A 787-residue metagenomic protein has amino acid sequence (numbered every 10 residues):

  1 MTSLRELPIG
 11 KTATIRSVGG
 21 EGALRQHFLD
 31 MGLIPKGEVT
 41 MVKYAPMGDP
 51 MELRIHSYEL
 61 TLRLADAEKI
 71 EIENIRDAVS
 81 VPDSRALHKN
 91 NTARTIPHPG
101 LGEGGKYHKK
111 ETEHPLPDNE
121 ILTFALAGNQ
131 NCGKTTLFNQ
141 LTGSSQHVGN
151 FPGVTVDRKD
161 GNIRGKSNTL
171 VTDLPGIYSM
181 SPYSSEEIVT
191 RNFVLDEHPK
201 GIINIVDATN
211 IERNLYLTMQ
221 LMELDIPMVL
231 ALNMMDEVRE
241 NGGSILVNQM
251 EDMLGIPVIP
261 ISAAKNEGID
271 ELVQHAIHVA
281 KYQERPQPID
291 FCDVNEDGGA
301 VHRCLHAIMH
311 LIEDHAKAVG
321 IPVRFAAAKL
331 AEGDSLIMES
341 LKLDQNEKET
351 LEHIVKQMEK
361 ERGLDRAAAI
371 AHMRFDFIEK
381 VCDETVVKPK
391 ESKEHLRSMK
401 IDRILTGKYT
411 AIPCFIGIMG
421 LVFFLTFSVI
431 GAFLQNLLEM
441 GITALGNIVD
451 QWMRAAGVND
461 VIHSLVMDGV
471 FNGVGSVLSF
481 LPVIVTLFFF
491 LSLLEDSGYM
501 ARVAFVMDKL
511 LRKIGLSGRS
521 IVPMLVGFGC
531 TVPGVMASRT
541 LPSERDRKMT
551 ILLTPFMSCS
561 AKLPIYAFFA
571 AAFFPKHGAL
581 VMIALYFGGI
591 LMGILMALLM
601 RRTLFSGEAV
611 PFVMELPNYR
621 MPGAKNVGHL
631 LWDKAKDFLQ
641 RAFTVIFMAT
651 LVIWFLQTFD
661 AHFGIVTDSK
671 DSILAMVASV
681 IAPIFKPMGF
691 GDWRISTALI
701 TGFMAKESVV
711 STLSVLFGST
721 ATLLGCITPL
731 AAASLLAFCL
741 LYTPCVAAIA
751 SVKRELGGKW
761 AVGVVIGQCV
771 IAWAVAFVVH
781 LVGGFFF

Functional and structural regions predicted by a protein language model:
P97-S179: Conserved G1/Walker A P-loop phosphate-binding module
K166, R191-V258, I565: Conserved C-terminal guanine-recognition region of P-loop GTPase G domains, centered on the G4
V238-D293: Canonical P-loop GTPase G-domain recognition
G255, Y282, P288-V458, I665-L674: Extended helical scaffolds that flank P-loop GTPase cores
A368-H372, K388, V429-V470, I514 (+3 more regions): Extended, low-charge hydrophobic alpha-helical regions
C414-L425, L487-S492, A570-A572, L585-M600 (+3 more regions): Hydrophobic core segments of alpha-helical transmembrane domains in multi-pass membrane transport and ion-translocation
M440, A444-I448, A501-T531, S606-L630 (+1 more regions): Juxtamembrane inter-helical linkers in multi-pass membrane proteins
S560-I583, A747-G757, V778-F787: Transmembrane helix-loop junctions at the membrane interface of multipass transporters and ion channels
